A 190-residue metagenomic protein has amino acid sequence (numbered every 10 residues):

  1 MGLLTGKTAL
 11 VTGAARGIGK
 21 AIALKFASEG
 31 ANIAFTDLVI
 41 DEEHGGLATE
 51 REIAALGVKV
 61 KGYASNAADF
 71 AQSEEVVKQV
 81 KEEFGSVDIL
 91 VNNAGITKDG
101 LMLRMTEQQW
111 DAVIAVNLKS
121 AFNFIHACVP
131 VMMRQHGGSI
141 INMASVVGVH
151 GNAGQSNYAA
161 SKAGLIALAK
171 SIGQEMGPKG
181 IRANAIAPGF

Functional and structural regions predicted by a protein language model:
G2-A34: Canonical Rossmann dinucleotide-binding motif of NAD(H)/NADP(H)-dependent dehydrogenases/reductases, specifically
A31-A48: Conserved glycine-rich Rossmann-like NAD(P)H-binding loop of the short-chain dehydrogenase/reductase
E43, A64-V76, E107: The beta1-alpha1 cofactor-binding region of Rossmann-like NAD(H)/NADP(H)-dependent oxidoreductases
L101-M102, Q109-I114: Substrate-binding pocket helix/loop in short-chain dehydrogenase/reductase
I125, S161, A169: Active-site helix of classical SDR
P130, Q174-P178: Alpha-helical segment proximal to the catalytic Tyr-Lys
S145: Residue(s) in the substrate-gating loop at a strand-loop-helix junction that position the organic substrate next
